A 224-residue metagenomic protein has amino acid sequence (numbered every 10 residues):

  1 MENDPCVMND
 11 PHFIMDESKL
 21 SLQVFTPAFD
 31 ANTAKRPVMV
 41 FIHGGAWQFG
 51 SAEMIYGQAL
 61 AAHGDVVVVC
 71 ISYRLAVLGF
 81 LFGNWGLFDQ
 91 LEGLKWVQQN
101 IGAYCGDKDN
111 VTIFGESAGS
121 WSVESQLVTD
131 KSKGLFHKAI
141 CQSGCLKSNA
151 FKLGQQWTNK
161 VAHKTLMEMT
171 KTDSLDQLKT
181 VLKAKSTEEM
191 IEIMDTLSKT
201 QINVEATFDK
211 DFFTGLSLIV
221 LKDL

Functional and structural regions predicted by a protein language model:
M1-C6: N-terminal targeting or regulatory segments adjacent to alpha/beta-hydrolase or S9 domains
D10-T172, K222-D223: Serine-hydrolase-like catalytic core of hydrolytic proteins
K138, F151, Q177, V181-A184 (+1 more regions): Substrate-gating cap/lid region and adjacent catalytic-acid/histidine neighborhood within extracellular/lumenal
